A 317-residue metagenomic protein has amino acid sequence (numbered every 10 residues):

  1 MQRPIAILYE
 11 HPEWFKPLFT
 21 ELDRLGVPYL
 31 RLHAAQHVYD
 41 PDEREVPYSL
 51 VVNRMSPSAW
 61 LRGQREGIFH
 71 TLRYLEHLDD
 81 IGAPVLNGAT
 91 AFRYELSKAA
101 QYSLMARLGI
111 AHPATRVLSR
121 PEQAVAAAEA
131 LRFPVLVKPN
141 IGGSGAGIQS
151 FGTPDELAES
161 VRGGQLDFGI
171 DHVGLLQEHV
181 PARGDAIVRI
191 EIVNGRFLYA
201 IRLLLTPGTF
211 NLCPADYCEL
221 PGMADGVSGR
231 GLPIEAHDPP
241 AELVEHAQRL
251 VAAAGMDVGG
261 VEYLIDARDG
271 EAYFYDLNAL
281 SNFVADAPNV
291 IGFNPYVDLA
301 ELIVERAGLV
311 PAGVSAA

Functional and structural regions predicted by a protein language model:
M1-A6: Extreme N-terminal starter segment of soluble prokaryotic enzymes
E10-A114: Conserved N-proximal alpha/beta basic substrate-recognition cap immediately N-terminal to, or forming the N-lobe
S56-W60, I141-G142, L280: Short glycine-rich anion-binding loops that position phosphate/pyrophosphate groups of nucleotides and phosphorylated
R107-F133: Rossmann-like NAD(P)H-binding beta-loop-alpha module
V135, L198-Y199, G259, E271-Y275: Protein kinase-like catalytic core scaffold
Q149-V251: Phosphate-binding site of ATP-dependent enzymes
D238, A252-M256, I265-A317: C-terminal active-site "lid" helix and adjoining low-complexity regulatory extension at the edge of ATP-using catalytic
V261-Y263: Hydrophobic residue at the +6 position relative to the catalytic HRD Asp in the kinase catalytic loop
